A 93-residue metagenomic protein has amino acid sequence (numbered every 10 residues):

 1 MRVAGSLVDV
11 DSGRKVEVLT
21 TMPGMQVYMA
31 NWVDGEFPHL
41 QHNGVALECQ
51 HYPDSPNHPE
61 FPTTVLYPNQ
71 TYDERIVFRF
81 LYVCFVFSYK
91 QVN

Functional and structural regions predicted by a protein language model:
M1-F85, Y89, N93: Active-site pocket scaffolds in enzymes
